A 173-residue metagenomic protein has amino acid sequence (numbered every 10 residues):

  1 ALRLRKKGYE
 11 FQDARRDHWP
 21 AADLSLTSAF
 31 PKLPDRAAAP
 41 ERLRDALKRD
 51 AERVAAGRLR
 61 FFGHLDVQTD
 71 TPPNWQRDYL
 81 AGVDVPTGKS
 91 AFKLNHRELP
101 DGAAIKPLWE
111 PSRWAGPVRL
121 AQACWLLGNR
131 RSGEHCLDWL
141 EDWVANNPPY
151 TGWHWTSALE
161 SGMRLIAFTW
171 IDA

Functional and structural regions predicted by a protein language model:
A1-K7, N129, L137: Intrinsic structural disorder
L2-L99, K106-P111: Extended, charge-enriched "interface" segments that sit outside catalytic cores
V85-K89, R97-E98, G102-A173: Aromatic-lined, polymer-binding surfaces characteristic of secreted/periplasmic polysaccharide-degrading enzymes
